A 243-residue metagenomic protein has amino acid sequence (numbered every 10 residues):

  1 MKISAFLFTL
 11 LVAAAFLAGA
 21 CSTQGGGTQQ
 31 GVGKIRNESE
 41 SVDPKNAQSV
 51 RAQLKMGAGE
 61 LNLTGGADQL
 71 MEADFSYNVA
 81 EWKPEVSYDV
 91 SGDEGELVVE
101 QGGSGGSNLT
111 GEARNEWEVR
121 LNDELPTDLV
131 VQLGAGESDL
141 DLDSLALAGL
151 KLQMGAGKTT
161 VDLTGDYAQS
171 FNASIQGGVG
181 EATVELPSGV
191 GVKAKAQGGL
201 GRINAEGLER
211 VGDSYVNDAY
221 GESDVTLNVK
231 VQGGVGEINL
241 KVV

Functional and structural regions predicted by a protein language model:
M1-F8: Bacterial N-terminal signal peptides that target proteins for export
L17-A20: C-terminal motif of bacterial Sec signal peptides marking the signal peptidase cleavage site
S22-Q24: Bacterial signal peptide processing site
K34, D43-G65: Post-signal-peptide N-terminal segment of Sec-exported extracytoplasmic proteins
R36-K45, A73-T110, K158-V243: Short, surface-exposed interaction patches in beta-rich subdomains that mediate adhesion/assembly near membranes
A58-G59, A67-A80, W117: N-terminal beta-strand/beta-hairpin edge segment
G106-N122: Extended Gly/Ser/Thr-rich low-complexity repeat segments, especially those forming or decorating extracellular
N122-P126, Q132-A135, L142-G149, Q153-A156 (+3 more regions): Extended beta-solenoid/beta-helix repeat architectures
